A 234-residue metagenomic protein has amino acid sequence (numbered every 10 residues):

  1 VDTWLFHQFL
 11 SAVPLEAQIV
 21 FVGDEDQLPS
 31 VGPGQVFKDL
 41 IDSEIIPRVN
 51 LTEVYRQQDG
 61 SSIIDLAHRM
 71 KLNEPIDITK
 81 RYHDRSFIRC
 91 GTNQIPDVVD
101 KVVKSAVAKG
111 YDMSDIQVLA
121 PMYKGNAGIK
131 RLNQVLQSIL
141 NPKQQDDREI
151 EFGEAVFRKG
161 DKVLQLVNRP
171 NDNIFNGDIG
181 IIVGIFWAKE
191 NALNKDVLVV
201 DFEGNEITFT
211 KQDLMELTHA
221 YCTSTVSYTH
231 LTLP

Functional and structural regions predicted by a protein language model:
V1-F9, L28-G34: Conserved ATPase-coupling elements of RecA-like P-loop NTPase cores
L15-A17, V22-V163, R169-D172: Conserved helicase motor core of P-loop NTPases
P170-G177, A192: Short, Lys/Arg- and Gly-enriched loop/turn segments at beta-strand edges
N176-G184: Short beta-strand-centered aromatic/proline hotspots
L193-V199: Short aromatic-glycine-enriched beta-strand elements
E206-D213: A short macromolecule-binding patch
Y228-P234: Conserved small/polar residues in nucleotide/adenosyl-binding loops
